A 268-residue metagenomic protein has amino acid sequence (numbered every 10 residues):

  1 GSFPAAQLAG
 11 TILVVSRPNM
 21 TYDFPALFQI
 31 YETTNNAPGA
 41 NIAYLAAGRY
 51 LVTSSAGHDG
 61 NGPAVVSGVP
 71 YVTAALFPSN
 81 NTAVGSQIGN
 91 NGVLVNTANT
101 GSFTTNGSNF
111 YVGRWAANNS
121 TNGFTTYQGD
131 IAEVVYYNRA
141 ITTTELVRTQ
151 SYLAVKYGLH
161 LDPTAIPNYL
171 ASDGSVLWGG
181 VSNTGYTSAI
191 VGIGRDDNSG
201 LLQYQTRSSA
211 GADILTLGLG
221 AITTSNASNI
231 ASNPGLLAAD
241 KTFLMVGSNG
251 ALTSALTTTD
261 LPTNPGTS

Functional and structural regions predicted by a protein language model:
F3: Glycine-rich, flexible loop motifs
A6, A64-S67, Q128: Short sequence motifs at beta-strands and strand-loop junctions characteristic of Gram-negative outer-membrane
G10-M20, F124-H160: Extracellular, beta-strand-rich glycan-interacting domains
T11-L13, P70-A74, E133, T216 (+2 more regions): Ordered hydrophobic segments in well-structured contexts
I12-F24, Q29-N106, Y111, A117-T121 (+1 more regions): Extracellular glycan-interaction surfaces
R148-W178: Aromatic sugar-binding interfaces of carbohydrate-active proteins
N168-S268: Self-processing/autoproteolytic domain segments and adjacent N-terminal interaction modules in large, modular
